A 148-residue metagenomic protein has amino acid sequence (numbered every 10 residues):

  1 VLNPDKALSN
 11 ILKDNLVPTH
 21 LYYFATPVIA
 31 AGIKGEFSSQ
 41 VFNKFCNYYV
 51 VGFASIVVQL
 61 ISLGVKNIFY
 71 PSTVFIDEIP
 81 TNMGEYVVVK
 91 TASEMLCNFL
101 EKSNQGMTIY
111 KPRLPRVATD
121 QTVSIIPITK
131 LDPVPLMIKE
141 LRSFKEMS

Functional and structural regions predicted by a protein language model:
V1-P18: Conserved Rossmann-fold cofactor-binding substructure of NAD(P)-dependent oxidoreductases
N10, H20, S55, M95 (+1 more regions): Alpha-helical elements of Rossmann-like donor-binding domains used by nucleotide-donor carbohydrate transfer enzymes
L12, V57-I61, R142: Generic structural signal for well-ordered alpha-helical scaffold segments
P18-T19, K66: Conserved acidic residues
T26-S103, R113-Q121, I126: Catalytic loop of short-chain dehydrogenase/reductase
T108: Short, small/polar-rich loop/turn modules that mediate ligand/substrate recognition or access, typified
K111-L114, T122-S148: C-terminal helical subdomain
